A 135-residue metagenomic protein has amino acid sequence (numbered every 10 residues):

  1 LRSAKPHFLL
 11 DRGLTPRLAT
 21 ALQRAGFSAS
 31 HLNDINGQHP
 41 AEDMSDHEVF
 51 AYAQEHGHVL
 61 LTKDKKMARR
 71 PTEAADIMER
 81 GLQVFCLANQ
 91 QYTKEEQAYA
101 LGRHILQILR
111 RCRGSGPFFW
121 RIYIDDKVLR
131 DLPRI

Functional and structural regions predicted by a protein language model:
L1-A25, D34-I35, E79, L87-I135: Non-catalytic interface/targeting segments
L14, G37-D43, D64-R70: Acidic, metal-coordinating catalytic cores used for nucleic-acid/nucleotide bond scission and strand-transfer chemistry
A21, Y52, D76: Hydrophobic/aromatic ligand-binding patch that stacks against planar heteroaromatic rings of cofactors or nucleotides
P40-A51, D64, G81-A98: Histidine- and aromatic-rich ligand-binding microenvironments
D46, A53-E73: Acidic, metal-binding active-site segment of PIN/NYN-like and related structure-specific nucleases
R70-Q83: TOPRIM-like Mg2+-dependent DNA-processing core and adjacent phosphate-binding/basic surface
